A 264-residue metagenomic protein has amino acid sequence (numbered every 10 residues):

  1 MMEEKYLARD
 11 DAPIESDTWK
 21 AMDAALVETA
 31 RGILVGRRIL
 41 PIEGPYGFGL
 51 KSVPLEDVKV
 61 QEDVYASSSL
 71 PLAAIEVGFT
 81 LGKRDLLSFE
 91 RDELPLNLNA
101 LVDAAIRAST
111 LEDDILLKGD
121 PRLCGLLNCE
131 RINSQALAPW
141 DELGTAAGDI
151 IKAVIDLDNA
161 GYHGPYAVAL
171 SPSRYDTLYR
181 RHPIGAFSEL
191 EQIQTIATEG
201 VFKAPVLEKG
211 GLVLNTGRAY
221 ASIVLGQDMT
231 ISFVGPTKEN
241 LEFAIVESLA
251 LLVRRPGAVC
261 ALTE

Functional and structural regions predicted by a protein language model:
M1-S67, S222-N240: N-terminal "assembly arms/tails" that initiate or stabilize quaternary assembly in self-assembling proteins
A8, A12, S16, E90-L94 (+2 more regions): Short, charged/polar micro-motifs that form catalytic or ligand-binding hotspots
G36, E43-P45, R181-E264: Sequence/fold signature of self-assembling virion shell proteins
R37, P41, E112-G119, D158-G161 (+1 more regions): Long, hydrophobic, amphipathic alpha-helical segments used as structural scaffolds
V53-P95: Long, hydrophobic/aromatic-enriched structural stretches that serve as scaffold segments
V77, G164-Y166, E239-L241: Structural beta-strand/beta-sheet cores of well-ordered domains, especially the beta-sheet scaffolds that support
K83, L87-K152, D156: Alpha-helical scaffold segments that mediate packing/assembly in large oligomeric complexes
L127-Q192: Extended, solvent-exposed, turn-rich assembly/linker loops in the middle of proteins
